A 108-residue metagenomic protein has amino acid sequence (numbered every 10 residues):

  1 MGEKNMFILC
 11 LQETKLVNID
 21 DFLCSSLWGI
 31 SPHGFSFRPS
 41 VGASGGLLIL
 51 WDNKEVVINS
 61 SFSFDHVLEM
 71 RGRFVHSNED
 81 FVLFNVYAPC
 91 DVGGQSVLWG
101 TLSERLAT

Functional and structural regions predicted by a protein language model:
M1-T108: Short phosphate/oxyanion-binding micro-motifs
